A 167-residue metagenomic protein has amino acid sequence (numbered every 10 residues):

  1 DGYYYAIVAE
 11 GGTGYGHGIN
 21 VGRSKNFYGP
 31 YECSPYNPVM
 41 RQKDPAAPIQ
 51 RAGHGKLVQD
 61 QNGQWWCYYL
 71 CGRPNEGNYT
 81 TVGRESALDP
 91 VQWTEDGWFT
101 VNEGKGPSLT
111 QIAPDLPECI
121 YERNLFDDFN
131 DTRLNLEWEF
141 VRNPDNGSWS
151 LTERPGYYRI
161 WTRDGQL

Functional and structural regions predicted by a protein language model:
D1-L167: Carbohydrate-active catalytic/glycan-binding domains of CAZyme proteins, especially the secreted or lumenal ectodomains
